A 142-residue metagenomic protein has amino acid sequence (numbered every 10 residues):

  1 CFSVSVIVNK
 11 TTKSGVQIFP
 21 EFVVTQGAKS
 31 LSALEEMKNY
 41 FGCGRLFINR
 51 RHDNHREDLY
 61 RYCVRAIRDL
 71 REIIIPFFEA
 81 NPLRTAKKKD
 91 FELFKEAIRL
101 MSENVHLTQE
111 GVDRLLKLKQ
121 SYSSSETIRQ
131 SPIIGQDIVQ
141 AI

Functional and structural regions predicted by a protein language model:
C1-I142: Internal intein/HINT superfamily modules and their associated LAGLIDADG
